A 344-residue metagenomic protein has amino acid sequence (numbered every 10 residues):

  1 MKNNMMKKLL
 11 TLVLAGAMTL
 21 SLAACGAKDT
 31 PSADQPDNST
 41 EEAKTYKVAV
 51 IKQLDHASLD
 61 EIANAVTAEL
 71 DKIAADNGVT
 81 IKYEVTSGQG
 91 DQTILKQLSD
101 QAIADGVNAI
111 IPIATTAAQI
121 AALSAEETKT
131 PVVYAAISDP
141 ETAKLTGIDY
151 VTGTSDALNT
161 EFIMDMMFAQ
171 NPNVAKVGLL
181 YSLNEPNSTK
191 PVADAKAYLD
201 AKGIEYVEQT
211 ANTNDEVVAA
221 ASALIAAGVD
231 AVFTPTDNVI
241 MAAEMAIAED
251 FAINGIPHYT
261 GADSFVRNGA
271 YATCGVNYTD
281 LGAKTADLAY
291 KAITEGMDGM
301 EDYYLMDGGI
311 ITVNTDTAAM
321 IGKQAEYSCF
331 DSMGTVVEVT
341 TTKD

Functional and structural regions predicted by a protein language model:
L20-A24: C-terminal motif of bacterial Sec signal peptides marking the signal peptidase cleavage site
G26-K28: Bacterial signal peptide processing site
E42-A68, I73, N77, E84-T93 (+2 more regions): Extracytoplasmic "Venus flytrap"
V48, V66, D156-K202, E301-A319: An alpha-beta-alpha
A49-K52, A102-T115, V133, V177-L179 (+2 more regions): Periplasmic-binding protein-like
I120, S124-T160, T260-A272: Flexible loop/hinge segments that line or gate small-molecule binding clefts
P140-T146, T152-K176, V276-M297: Hydrophobic alpha-helical segments within soluble ligand-binding/sensing domains
K291-D344: Hinge/cleft segment of the Venus flytrap/periplasmic-binding protein
